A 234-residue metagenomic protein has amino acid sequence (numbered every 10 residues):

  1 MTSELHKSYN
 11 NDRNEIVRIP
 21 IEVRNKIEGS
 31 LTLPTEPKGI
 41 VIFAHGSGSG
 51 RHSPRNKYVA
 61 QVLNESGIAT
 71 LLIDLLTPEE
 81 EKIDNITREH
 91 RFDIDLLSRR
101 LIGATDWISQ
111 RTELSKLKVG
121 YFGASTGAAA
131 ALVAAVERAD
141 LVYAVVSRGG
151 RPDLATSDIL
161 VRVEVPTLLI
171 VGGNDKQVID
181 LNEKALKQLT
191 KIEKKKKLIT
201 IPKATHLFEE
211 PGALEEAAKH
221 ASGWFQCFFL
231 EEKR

Functional and structural regions predicted by a protein language model:
I16-L114, E210-G212, E216: Serine-hydrolase catalytic machinery in alpha/beta-hydrolase-like enzymes
T112-S125: Alpha/beta-hydrolase fold nucleophile elbow
S125-A128, N174: Active-site loop->helix "elbow" adjoining a glycine-rich segment at hydrolase catalytic centers
D140-P152: A conserved short beta-strand
V163, L169-V171: Short beta-strand/loop motif that positions the catalytic acidic residue of the alpha/beta-hydrolase fold
K176-N182: Conserved alpha/beta-hydrolase "acid-adjacent" motif
L189-L207: Catalytic histidine neighborhood in serine/cysteine hydrolases with alpha/beta-hydrolase-type architecture
G212-R234: Catalytic active-site module of serine/aspartate enzymes centered on a nucleophile-bearing elbow/loop
